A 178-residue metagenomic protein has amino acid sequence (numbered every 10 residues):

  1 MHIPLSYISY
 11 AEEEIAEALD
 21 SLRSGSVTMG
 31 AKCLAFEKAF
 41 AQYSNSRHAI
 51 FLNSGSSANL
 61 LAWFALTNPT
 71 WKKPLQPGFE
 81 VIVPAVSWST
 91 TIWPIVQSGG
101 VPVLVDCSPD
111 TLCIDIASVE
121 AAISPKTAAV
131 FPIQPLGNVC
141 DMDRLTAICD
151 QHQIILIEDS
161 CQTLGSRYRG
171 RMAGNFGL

Functional and structural regions predicted by a protein language model:
M1-S26, A31: N-terminal "arm"/small-domain region of PLP-dependent enzymes with the aminotransferase-like
L5, V27, I114, L164 (+1 more regions): Short clusters of hydrophobic/aromatic residues that line enzyme substrate/ligand-binding pockets
S24, S46, P125-K126, Q151-H152 (+1 more regions): Structured helix-beta-strand junction loops
A31-E80, P94-Q97, L104-V105, R171: Phosphate-binding glycine-rich loop
N68-P135, V139-Q151, I155-S160, R167: PLP-dependent aminotransferase-like
E158-L178: Conserved active-site segment immediately N-terminal to the catalytic lysine that forms the internal aldimine
